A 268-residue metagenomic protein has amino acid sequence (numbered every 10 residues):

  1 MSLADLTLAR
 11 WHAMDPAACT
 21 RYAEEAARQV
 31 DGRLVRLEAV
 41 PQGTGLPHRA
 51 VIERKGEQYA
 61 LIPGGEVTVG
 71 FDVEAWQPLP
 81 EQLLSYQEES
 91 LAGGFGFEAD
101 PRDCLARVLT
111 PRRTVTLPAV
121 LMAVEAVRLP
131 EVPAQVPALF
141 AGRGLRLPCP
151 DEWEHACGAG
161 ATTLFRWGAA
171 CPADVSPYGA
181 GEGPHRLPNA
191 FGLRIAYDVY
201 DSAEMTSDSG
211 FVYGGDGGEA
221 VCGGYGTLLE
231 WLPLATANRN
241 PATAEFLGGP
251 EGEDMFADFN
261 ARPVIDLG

Functional and structural regions predicted by a protein language model:
M1-D151, G158-T163, E251-G268: Extended beta-strand/loop cores of jelly-roll/beta-sandwich
L8, A18, L34, A75 (+5 more regions): Low-complexity, compositionally biased segments
L84-E88, G93-G94, C171-D174, T227-W231 (+1 more regions): Glycine-rich loops and low-complexity Gly/Arg-rich segments that provide flexible linkers or classic glycine-based
E98-L105, P188-G192, R239-G249: Noncatalytic linker/hinge segments flanking ATPase motor cores
R113, A196-G268: Surface-exposed recognition segments
Q135-T227: Functional-site microenvironments in short loops/helix caps that host divalent-cation chemistry
